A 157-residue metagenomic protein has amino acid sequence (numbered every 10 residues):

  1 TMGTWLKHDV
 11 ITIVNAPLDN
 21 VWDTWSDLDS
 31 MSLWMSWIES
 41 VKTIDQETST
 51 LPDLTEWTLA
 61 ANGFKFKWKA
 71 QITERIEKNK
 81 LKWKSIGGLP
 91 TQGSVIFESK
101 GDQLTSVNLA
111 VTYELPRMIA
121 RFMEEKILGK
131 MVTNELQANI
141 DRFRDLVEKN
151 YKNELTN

Functional and structural regions predicted by a protein language model:
M2-T50, N153, N157: Hydrophobic ligand-binding cavity/cleft-lining segments
V10-T12, W68-E74, Q92-S99, V111: Hydrophobic/aromatic beta-strand elements that line small-molecule binding cavities or substrate pockets in beta-rich
V14, L59, V111-Y113: Hydrophobic beta-strand positions in extracellular immunoglobulin-like domains
A16-L18, R75-I76, K100-D102: Short loop segments at secondary-structure junctions
D19-W22, Q137, D141: Amphipathic alpha-helical segments that line or abut small-molecule/effector binding pockets and mediate allosteric
K42-Q92, S106, A138-N157: Glycine-rich portal/gate segments that line the openings of hydrophobic small-molecule binding cavities
K84-A138, E154-T156: Beta-strand/loop substructures that line and gate deep hydrophobic ligand-binding cavities in soluble
